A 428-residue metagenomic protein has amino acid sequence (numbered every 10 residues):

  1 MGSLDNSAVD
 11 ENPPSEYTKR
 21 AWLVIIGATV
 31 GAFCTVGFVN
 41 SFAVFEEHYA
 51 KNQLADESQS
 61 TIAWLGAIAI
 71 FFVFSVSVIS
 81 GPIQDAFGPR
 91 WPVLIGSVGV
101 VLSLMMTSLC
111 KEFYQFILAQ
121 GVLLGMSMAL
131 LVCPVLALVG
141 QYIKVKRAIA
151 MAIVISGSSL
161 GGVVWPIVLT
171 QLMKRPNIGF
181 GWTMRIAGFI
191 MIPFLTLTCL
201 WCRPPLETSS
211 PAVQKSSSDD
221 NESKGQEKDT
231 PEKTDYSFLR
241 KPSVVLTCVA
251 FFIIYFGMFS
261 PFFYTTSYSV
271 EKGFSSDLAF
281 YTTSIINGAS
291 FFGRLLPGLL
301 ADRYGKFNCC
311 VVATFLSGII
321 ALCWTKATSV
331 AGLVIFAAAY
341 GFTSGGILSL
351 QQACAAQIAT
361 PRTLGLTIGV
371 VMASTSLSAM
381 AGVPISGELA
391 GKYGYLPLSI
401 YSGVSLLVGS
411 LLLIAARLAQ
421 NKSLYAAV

Functional and structural regions predicted by a protein language model:
M1-G37, R203-S209, K228-S243: Cytosolic juxtamembrane N-terminal segment immediately preceding the first transmembrane helix of multi-pass
T29, F33, S103-L104, Y114-P134 (+3 more regions): Hydrophobic core of transmembrane alpha-helices in multi-pass small-molecule transporters, especially MFS/SLC-type
C34, F38-E47, P166, Y236-L299 (+2 more regions): Extracytoplasmic gate region of multi-pass secondary transporters
Y49, G121, M128-I143, A150-M151 (+1 more regions): Intracellular juxtamembrane helix-capping segments at the cytosolic ends of symmetry-related transmembrane helices
L54, V76, G88, L109-K111 (+4 more regions): Helix-breaking motifs and short loop linkers at transmembrane-helix boundaries and internal kinks in secondary membrane
S75-Q115, A301: Conserved MFS/SLC helix-loop-helix module at the cytosolic interface between two early adjacent transmembrane helices
K146-I149, I153-L206: Helix-loop-helix hairpin linking two adjacent transmembrane segments in secondary transporters
K272-F274, L278-F280, S284-P361, L366-M372 (+1 more regions): C-terminal transmembrane helical hairpin of 12-TM major facilitator-type secondary transporters
